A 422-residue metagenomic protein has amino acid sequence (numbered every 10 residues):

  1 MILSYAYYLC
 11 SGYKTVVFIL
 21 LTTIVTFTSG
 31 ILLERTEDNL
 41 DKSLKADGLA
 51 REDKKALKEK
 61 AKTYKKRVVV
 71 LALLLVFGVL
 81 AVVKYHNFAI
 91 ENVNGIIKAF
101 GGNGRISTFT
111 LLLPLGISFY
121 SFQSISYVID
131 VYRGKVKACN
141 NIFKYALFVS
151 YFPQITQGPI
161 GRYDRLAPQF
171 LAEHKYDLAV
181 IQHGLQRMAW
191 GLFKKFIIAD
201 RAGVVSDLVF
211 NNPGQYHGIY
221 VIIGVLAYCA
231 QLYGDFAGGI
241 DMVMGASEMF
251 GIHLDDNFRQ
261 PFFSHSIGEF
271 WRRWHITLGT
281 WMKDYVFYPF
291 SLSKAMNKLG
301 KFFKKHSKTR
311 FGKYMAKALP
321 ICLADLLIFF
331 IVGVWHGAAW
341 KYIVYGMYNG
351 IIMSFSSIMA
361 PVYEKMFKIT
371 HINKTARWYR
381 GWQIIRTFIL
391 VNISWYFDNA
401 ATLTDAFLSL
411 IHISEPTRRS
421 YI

Functional and structural regions predicted by a protein language model:
M1-S414: Membrane-embedded transmembrane alpha-helical bundles that form the catalytic cores of multi-pass lipid-modifying
E415-T417, Y421-I422: Positively charged, low-complexity/disordered segments
